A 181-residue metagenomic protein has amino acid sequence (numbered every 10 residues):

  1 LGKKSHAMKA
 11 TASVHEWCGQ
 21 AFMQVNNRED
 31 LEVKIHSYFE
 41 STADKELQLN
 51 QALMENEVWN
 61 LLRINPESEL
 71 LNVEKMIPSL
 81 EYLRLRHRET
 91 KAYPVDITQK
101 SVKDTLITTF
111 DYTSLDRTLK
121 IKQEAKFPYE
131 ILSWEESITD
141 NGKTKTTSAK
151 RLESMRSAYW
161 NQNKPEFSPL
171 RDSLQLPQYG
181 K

Functional and structural regions predicted by a protein language model:
L1-D30, S68-K181: Acidic, serine/threonine-rich low-complexity disordered tracts
V25-V73: Surface-exposed beta-loop interaction hotspot
